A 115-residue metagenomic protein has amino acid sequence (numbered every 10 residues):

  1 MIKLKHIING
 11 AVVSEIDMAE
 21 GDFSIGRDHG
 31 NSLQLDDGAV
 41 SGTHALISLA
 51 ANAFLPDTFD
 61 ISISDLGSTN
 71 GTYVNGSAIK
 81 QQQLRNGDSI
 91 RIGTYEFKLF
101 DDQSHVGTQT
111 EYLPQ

Functional and structural regions predicted by a protein language model:
M1-I7, A11, E20, L55-F59 (+1 more regions): Regulatory inter-domain linker segments that are low-complexity and enriched for serine/threonine/proline
M18-T94: Forkhead-associated
